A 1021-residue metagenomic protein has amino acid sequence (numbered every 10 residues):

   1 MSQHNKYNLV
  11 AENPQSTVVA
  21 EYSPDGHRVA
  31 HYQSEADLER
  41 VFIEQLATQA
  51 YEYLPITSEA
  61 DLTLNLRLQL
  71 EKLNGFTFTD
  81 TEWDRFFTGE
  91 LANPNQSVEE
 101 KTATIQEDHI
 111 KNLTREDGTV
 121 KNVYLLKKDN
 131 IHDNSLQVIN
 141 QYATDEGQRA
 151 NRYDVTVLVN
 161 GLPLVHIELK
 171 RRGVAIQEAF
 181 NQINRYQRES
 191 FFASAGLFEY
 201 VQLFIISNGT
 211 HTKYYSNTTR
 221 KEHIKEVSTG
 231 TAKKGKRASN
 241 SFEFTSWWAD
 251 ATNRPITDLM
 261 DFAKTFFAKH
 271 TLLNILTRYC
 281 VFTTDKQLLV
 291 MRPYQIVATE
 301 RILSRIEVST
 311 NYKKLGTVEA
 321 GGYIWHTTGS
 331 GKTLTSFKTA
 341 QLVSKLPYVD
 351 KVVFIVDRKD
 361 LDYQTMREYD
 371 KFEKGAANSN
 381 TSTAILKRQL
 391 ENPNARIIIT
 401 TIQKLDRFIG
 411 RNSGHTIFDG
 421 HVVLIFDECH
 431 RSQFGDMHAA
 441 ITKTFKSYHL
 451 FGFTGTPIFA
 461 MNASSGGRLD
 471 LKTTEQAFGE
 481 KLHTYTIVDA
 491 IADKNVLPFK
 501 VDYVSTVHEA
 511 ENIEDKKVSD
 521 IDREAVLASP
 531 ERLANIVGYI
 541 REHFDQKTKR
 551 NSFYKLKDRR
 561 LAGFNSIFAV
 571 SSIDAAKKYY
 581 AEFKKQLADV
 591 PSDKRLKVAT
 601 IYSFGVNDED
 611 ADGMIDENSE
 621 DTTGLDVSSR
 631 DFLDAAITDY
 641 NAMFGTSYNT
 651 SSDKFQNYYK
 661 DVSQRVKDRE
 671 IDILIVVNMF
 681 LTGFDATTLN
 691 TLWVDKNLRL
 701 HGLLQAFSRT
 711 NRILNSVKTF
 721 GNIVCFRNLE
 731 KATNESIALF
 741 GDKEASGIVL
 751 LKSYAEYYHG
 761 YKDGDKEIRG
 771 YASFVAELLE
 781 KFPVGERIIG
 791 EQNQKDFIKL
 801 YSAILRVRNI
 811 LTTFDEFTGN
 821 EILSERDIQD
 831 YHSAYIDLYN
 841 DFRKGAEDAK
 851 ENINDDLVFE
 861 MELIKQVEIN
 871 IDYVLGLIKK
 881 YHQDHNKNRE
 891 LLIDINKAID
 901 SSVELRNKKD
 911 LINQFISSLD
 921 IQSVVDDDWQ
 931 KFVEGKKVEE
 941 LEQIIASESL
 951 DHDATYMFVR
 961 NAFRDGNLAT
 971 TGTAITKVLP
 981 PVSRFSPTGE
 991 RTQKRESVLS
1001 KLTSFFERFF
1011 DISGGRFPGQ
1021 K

Functional and structural regions predicted by a protein language model:
S2-K351, D360, Q364-G375, P393-N394 (+3 more regions): ATP-dependent helicase/translocase motor core
S2-P24, R28-A30, E44, T48 (+9 more regions): Catalytic cores and motor modules of nucleic-acid processing enzymes
V159, T310, K314-A320, E391-N394 (+4 more regions): Short basic/glycine-enriched coil/helix segment immediately N-terminal to the Walker B
R172, I176-A179, R185-Y186, S216-S228 (+4 more regions): Signature of the SF2 helicase/ATPase Hel1-core->accessory helical subdomain module
S194-A195, V423, Y448, F604-L750 (+1 more regions): Conserved RecA-like P-loop NTPase helicase motor core
Y323-T327, D350-R358, A562-S572: Conserved RecA-like ASCE P-loop NTPase motor core of nucleic-acid helicases/translocases
D370-G410: Inter-Walker segment of RecA-like/P-loop motor cores
A525-I673: Conserved C-terminal RecA-like helicase domain
